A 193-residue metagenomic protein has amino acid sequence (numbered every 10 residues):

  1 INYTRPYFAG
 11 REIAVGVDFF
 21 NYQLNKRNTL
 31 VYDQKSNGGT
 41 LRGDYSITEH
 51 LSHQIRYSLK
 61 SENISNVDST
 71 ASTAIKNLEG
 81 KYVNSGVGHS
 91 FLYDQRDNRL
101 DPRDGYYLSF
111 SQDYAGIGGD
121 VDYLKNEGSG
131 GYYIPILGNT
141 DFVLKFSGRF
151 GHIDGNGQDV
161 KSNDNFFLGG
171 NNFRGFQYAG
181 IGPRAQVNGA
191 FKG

Functional and structural regions predicted by a protein language model:
I1, N28-Y32: Short strand-turn segments of transmembrane beta-barrel domains in outer membranes, especially the first one or two
I1-Q23, T40-R42: Predominantly transmembrane beta-strands of Gram-negative outer membrane beta-barrel pores used for transport
A9-R11, K35-N37, Y45-L51, S61 (+2 more regions): Short flexible coil/turn linkers enriched for glycine and charged/polar residues that connect secondary-structure
A9-V15, E49-I55, D97-L100, L137-D141: Repeated loop/turn-to-beta-strand initiation elements of outer-membrane beta-barrel proteins
G16-F20, Q54-K60, S109-D113, K145-R149: Transmembrane beta-strands of outer-membrane beta-barrel proteins
F19-N25, D33-G39, L59-N63, V83-S85 (+3 more regions): Transmembrane beta-barrel architecture of outer-membrane proteins
T48-I75: Acidic, glycine-rich low-complexity/disordered segments
T70-G193: C-terminal outer-membrane beta-barrel translocator/porin domains of Gram-negative envelope proteins and their
